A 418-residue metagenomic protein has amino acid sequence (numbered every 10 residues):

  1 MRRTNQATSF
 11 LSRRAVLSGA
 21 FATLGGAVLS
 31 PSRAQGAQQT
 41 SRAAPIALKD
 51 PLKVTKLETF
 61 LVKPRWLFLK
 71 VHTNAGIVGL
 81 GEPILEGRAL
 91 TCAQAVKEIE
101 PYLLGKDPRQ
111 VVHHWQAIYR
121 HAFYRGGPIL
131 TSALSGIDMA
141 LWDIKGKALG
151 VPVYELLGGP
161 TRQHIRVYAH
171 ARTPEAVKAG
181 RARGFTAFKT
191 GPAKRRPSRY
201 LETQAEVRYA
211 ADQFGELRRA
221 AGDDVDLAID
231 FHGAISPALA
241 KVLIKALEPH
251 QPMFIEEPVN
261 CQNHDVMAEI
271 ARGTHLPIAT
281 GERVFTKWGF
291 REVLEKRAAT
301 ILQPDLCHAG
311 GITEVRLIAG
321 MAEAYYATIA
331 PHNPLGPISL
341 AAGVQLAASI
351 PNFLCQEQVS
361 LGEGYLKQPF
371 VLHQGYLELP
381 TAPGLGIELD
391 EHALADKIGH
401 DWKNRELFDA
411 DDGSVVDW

Functional and structural regions predicted by a protein language model:
M1-L11: N-terminal secretory signal peptides
S9-A15, L24-A44: N-terminal twin-arginine translocation
S18-A27, I46-A47, L52-T55, T59 (+3 more regions): Flexible C-terminal active-site loop/helix
V54, G76, I137, G150 (+7 more regions): Conserved, mostly hydrophobic/aromatic
L57, N74-L149: Metal- or metallocofactor-binding catalytic centers and their adjacent structured scaffolds across diverse enzyme
L67-A75: Short beta-strand elements
Q94, E98-P101, K106, H113 (+3 more regions): Shared catalytic-loop signature of beta/alpha-barrel
Q163-T274: Metal-dependent enolase-superfamily TIM-barrel catalytic cores that perform enediolate-based chemistry
